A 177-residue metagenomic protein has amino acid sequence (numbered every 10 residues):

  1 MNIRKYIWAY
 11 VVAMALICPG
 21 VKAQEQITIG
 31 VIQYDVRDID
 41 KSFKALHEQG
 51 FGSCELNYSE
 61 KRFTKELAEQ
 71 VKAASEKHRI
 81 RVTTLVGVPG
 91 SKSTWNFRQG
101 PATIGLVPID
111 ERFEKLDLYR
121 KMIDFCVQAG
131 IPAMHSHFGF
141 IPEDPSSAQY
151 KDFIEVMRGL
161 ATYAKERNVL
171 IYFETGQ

Functional and structural regions predicted by a protein language model:
W8-C18: Bacterial N-terminal signal peptides
L16, D40, N96-Q177: Active-site acidic/histidine proton-transfer and metal-coordination neighborhood in alpha/beta enzyme cores
P19-A23: Sec/Tat signal peptide C-region and signal peptidase I cleavage site
Q26-G30, S53-E55, R79-T84, I131-H135 (+1 more regions): Structural preference for beta-strand elements that scaffold enzyme active sites
I32-V36, N57-S59, G87-G90, G139-I141 (+2 more regions): Active-site beta-loop-alpha junctions enriched in small/polar residues
Y34-K61, F125-P132: Catalytic domains of carbohydrate-active enzymes, especially glycoside hydrolases
E55-K77, F138-P145: Glycine-rich, proline-tolerant flexible connector loops at the mouths of alpha/beta enzymes
V71-P89, F153-R167: Alpha-helix-loop-beta-strand connector modules within alpha/beta enzyme cores
